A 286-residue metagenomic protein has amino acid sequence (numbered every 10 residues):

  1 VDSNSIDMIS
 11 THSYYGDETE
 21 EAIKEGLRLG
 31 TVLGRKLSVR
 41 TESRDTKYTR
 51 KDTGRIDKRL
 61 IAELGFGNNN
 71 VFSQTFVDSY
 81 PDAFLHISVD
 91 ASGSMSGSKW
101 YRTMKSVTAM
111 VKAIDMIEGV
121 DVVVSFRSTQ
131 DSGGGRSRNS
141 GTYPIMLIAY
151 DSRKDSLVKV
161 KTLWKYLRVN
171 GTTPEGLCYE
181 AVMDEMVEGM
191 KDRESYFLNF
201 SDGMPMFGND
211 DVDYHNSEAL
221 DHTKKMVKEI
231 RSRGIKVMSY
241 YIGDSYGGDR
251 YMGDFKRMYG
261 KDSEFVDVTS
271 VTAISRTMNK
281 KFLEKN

Functional and structural regions predicted by a protein language model:
V1-N286: Acidic, glycine-rich A-domain
